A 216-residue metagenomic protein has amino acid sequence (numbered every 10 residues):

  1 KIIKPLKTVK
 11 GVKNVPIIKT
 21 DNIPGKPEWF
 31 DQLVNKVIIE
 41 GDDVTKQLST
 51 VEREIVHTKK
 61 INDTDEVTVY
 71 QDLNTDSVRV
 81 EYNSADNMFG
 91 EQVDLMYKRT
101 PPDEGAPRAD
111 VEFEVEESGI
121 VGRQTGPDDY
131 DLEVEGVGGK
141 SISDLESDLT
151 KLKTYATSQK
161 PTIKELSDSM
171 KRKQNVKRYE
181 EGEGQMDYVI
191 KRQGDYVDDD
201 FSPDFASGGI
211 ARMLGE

Functional and structural regions predicted by a protein language model:
K1-E216: Short low-complexity linker/loop segments enriched in small residues
